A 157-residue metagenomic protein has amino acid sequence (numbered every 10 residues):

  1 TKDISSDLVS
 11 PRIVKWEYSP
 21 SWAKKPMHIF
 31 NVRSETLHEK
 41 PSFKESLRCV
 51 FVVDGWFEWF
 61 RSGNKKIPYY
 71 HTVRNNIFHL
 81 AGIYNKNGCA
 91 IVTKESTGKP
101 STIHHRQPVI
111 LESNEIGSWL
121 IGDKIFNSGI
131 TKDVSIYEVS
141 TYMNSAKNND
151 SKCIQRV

Functional and structural regions predicted by a protein language model:
T1-V157: A structured binding-face within diverse protein domains that lines the active/interaction site
